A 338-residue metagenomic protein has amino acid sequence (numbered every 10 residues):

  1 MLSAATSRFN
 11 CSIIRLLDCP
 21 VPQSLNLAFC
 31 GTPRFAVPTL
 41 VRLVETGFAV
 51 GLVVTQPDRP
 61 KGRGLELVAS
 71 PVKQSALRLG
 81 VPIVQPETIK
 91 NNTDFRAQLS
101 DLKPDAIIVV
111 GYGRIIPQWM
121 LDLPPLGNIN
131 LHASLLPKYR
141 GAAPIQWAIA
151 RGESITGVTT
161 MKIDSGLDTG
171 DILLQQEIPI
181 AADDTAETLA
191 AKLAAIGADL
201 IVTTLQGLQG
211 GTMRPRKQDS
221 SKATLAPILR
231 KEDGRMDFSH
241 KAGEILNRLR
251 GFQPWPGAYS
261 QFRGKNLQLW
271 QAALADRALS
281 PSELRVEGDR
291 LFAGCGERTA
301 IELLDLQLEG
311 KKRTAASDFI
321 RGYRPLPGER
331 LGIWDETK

Functional and structural regions predicted by a protein language model:
L2-P254, L308, G332-K338: One-carbon transfer enzymes
F238-K338: An anion-binding loop in the catalytic cleft
